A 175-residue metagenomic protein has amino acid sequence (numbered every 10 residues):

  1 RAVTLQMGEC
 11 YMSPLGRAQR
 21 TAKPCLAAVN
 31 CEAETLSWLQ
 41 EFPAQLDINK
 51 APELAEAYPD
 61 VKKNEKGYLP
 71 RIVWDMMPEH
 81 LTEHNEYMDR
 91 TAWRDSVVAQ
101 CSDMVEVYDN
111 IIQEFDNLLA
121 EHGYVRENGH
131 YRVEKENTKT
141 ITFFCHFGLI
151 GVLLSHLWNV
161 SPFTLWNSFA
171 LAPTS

Functional and structural regions predicted by a protein language model:
A2-R90: Phosphate-coordination/substrate-recognition cap region in phosphate-metabolizing enzymes
T4-Q6, H122-R126, R132-T138: Glycine-rich phosphate-binding loop signature in dinucleotide/nucleotide-binding domains
M7-P14, H130-R132, T140-F143: Short glycine-rich phosphate-binding loop at a beta-alpha junction
S96-H130: Internal catalytic-core helix/loop-beta-alpha segment that presents or stabilizes conserved functional determinants
H146: Short, conserved phosphate/pyrophosphate- and ester-handling motifs at nucleotide-, phospho-/glycolipid
L149-I150: Short active-site segment of divalent metal-dependent hydrolases/proteases that encodes the spacing between
S161-S175: Domain-level recognition of soluble alpha/beta enzyme cores, biased toward histidine phosphatases/phosphomutases
